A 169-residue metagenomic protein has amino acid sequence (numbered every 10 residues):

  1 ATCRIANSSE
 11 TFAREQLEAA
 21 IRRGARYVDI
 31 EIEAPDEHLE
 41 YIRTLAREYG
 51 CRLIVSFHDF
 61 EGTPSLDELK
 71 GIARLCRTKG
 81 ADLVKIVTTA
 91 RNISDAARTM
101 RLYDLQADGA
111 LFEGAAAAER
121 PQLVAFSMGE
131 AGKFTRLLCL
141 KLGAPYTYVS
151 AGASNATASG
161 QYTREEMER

Functional and structural regions predicted by a protein language model:
A1-E37: Glycine/small-residue-rich loop that forms an oxyanion/phosphate-binding "nest" at active or ligand-binding sites
E33-R169: Catalytic alpha/beta core domains of metabolic enzymes, predominantly
